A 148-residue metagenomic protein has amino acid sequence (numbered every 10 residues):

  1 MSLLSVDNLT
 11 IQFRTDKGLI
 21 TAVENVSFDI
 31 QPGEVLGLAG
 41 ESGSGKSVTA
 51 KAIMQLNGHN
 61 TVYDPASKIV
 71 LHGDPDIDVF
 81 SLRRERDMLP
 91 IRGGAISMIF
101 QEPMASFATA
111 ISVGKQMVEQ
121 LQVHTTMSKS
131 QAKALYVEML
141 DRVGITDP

Functional and structural regions predicted by a protein language model:
M1-P148: ABC transporter nucleotide-binding domains
